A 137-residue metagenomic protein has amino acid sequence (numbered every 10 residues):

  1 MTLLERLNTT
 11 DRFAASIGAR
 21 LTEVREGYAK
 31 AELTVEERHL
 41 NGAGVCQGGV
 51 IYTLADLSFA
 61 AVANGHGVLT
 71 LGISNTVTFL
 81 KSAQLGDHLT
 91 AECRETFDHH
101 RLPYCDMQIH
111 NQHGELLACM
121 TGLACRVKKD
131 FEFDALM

Functional and structural regions predicted by a protein language model:
M1-M137: Terminal targeting signals and extreme-terminal segments of soluble enzymes
